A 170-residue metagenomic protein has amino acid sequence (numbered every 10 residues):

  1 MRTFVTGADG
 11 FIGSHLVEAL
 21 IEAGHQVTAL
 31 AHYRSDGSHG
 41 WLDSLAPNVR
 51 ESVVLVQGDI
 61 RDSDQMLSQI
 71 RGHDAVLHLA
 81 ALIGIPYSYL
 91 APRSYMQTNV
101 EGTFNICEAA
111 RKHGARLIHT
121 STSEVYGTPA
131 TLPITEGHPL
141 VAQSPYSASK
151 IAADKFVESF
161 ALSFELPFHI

Functional and structural regions predicted by a protein language model:
M1-I170: N-terminal Rossmann-like NAD(P)+-binding domain of SDR-like oxidoreductases, especially those catalyzing
